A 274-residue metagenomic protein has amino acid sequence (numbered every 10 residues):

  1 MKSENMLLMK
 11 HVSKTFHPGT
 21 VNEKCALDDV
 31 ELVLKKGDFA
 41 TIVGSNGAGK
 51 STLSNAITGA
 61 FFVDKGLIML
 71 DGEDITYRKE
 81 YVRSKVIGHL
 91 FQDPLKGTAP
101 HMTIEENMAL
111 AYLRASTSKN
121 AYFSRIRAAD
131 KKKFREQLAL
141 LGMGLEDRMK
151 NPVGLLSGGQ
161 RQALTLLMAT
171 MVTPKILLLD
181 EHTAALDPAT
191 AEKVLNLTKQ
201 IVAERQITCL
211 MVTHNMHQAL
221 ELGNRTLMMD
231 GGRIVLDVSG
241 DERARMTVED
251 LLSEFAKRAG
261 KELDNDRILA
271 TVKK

Functional and structural regions predicted by a protein language model:
K2-M6, T15-D29, K79: A short, flexible loop at the N-terminus of ABC-type nucleotide-binding domains that lies
T20, D74-G88, K96, N120-R127 (+1 more regions): ABC ATPase NBD coupling module
V43-S45: The feature captures the beta-strand-to-loop junction immediately N-terminal to the Walker
T58: Helix-to-loop junction immediately C-terminal to a conserved catalytic motif
G66-D74, L236-V238: Conserved ABC transporter NBD signature motif
A169-T170: ABC ATPase C-loop
T213-H214: H-loop/switch region of ABC-family ATPase nucleotide-binding domains
A244-K274: ABC ATPase nucleotide-binding domains
